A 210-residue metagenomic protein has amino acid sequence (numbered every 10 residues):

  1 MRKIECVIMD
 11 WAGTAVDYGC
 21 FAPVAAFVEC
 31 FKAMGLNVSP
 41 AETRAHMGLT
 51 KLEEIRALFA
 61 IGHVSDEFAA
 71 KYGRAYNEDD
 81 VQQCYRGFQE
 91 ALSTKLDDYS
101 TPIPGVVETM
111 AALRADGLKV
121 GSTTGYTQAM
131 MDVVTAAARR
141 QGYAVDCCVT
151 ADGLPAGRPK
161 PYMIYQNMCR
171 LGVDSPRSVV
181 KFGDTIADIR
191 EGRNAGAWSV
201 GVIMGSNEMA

Functional and structural regions predicted by a protein language model:
R2-V107, A111, A115-D116, D132: N-terminal helical cap/lid subdomain that shapes the substrate entry/recognition surface in HAD-like hydrolases
V24-F27, A138-R140, W198-S199: Glycine-rich, phosphate-binding/catalytic loops in enzymes
N37, K119, W198: Residue-level detector of anion-binding/catalytic polar loops
V64-Y76, A138-Q141, M204-A210: Short, flexible, glycine-rich and Lys/Arg-enriched loop motifs at helix boundaries that contact anionic partners
V107-A112, T185-D188, I203-A210: Short glycine/proline-centered loop/turn elements that form peptide/ligand docking sites
G121, Y126-F182, I186-A195, E208-M209: Substrate-recognition "cap/lid" segment bordering the active-site pocket of phosphatases
